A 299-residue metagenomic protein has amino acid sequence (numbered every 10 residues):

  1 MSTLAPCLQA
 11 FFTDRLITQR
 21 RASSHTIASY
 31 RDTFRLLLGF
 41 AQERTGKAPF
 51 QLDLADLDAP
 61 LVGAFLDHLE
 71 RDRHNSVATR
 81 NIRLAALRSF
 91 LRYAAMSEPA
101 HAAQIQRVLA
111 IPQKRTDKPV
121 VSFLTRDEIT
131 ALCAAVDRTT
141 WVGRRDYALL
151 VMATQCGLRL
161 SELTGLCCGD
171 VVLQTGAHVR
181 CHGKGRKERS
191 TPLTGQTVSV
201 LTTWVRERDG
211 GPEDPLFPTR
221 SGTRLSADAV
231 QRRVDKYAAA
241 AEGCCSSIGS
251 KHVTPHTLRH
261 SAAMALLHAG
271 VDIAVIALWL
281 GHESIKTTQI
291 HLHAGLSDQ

Functional and structural regions predicted by a protein language model:
M1-Q299: Conserved catalytic core of the tyrosine transesterase superfamily
